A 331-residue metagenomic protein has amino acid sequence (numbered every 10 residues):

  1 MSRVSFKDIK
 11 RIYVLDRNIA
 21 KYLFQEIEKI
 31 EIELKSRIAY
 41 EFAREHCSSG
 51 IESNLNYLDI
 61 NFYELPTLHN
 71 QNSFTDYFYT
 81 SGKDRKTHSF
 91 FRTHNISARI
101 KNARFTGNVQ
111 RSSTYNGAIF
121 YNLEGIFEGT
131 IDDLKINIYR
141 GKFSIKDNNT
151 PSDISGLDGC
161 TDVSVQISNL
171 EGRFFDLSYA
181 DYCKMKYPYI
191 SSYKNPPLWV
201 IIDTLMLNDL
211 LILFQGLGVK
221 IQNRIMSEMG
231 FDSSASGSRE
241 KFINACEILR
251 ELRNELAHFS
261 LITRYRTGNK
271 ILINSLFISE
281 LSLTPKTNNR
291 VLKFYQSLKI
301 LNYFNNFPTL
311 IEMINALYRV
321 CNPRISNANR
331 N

Functional and structural regions predicted by a protein language model:
M1-S89, P151-N331: Long, contiguous internal "core" modules enriched in hydrophobic/ aromatic residues
D76-L170: Long intrinsically disordered, low-complexity regions that are acidic and Ser/Thr-rich
